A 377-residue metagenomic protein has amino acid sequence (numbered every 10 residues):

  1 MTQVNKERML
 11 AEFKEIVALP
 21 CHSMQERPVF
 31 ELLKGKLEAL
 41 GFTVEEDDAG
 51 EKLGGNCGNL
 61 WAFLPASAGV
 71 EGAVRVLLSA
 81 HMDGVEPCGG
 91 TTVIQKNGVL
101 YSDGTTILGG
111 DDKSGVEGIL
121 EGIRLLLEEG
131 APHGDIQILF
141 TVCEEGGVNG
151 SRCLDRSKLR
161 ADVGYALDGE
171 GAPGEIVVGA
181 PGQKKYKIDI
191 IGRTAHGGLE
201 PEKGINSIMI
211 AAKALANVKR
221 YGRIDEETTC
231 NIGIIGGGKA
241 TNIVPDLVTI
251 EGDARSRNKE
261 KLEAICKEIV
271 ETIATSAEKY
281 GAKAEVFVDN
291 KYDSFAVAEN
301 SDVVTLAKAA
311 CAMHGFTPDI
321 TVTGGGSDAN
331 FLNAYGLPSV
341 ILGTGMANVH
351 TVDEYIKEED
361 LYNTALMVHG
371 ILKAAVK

Functional and structural regions predicted by a protein language model:
M1-R27, N290, S294, A347-T351: N-terminal capping segment at the start of a domain
M9-L10, K52, G58, I235 (+2 more regions): Zn-dependent metallopeptidase/amidohydrolase metal-coordination segment
H22-G72: A non-catalytic alpha/beta surface segment that caps or lines the substrate-entry region of metallo-dependent hydrolase
F30, N56, F63, V70-F140 (+3 more regions): Active-site metal-coordination/substrate-binding segment of hydrolases, especially metallo-dependent peptidases
G50, M82-G84, L139-G147, G169-G171 (+2 more regions): Acidic, glycine-rich active-site loops and adjacent beta-strand->loop/helix elements that engage anionic groups
T106-P181, R223, E227-T229, T241-N242 (+2 more regions): Acidic/histidine-rich catalytic neighborhood of metal-dependent amide-processing enzymes
E200-I235, I243, E260-A284: Acidic-enriched catalytic cores of C-N bond-cleaving enzymes acting on peptides and small amides
M209-D225, N231, K291-V340: Active-site-adjacent substrate-binding region of metalloamidase/peptidase-like peptide-processing proteins
